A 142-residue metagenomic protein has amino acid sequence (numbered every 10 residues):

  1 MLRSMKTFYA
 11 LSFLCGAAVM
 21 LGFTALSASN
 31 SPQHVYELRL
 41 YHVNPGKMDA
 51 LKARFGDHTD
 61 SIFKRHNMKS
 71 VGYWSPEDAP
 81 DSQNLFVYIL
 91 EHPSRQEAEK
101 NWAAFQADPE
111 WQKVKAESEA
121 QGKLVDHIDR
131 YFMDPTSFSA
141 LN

Functional and structural regions predicted by a protein language model:
M1-C15: Bacterial N-terminal signal peptides that target proteins for export
C15-P32: Bacterial Sec-dependent signal peptides at the C-terminal "C-region" and cleavage site
N30-P32, A53-V71, E91-F132: An amphipathic, aromatic/His-enriched active-site/gating alpha helix that lines ligand/cofactor pockets
S31-A50, H58, I62, P135-N142: Surface-exposed interaction/gating patches
V35-L40, L51, L85-L90, R130: Short, structured motif recognition centered on aromatic/hydrophobic residues
G46, P76-P80, P93-E97, T136-F138: Solvent-exposed loop/turn segments at secondary-structure junctions within structured extracellular/periplasmic domains
P76-S82, A120-K123: A short beta-turn/loop motif at secondary-structure boundaries
